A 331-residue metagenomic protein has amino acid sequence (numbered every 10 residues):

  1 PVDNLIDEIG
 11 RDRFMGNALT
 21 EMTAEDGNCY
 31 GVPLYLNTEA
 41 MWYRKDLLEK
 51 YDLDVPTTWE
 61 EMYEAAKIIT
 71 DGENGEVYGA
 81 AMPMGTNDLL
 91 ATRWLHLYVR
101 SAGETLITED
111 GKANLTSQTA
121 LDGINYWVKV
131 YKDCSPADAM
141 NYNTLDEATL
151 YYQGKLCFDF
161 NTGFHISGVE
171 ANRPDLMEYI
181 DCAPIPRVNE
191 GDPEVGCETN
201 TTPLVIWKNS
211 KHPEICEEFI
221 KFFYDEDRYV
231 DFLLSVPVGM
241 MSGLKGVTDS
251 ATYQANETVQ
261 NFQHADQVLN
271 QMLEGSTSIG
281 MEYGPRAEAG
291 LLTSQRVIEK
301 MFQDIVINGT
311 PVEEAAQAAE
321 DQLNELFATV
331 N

Functional and structural regions predicted by a protein language model:
P1-E39, D54, Y63, G79 (+4 more regions): Hinge/lid segment of periplasmic solute-binding proteins
P1-F14, E21, D46-T57, L150 (+2 more regions): Extracytoplasmic "Venus flytrap"/periplasmic binding protein-like
D3-F14, M84-G85, A102-D122, A171-D175 (+5 more regions): Short, solvent-exposed loop/beta-turn-alpha elements that line the ligand-binding surface or hinge of extracytoplasmic
N28, D52-V55, E109-K112, K129-Y142 (+2 more regions): A local structural motif
E49, E257-Q260, Q271-N331: Conserved C-terminal helix/tail region of periplasmic/extracytoplasmic solute-binding proteins
T57-E64, A139-Q153: Short helix-initiation/N-cap motifs at beta->coil->alpha
A65-I68, D110-M140, D181, I185-V188: Glycine-centered hinge/linker elements that transmit conformational signals in sensory and ligand-binding systems
F164-L176, N189-R296: C-terminal lobe and pocket-closing loops of periplasmic/extracytoplasmic Venus-flytrap solute-binding proteins
